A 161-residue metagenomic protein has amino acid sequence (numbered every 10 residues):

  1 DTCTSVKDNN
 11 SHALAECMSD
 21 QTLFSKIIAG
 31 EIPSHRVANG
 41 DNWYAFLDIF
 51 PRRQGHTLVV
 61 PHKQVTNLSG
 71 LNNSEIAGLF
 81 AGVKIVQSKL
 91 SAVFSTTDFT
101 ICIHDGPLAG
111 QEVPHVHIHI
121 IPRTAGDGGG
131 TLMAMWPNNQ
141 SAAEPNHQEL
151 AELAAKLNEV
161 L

Functional and structural regions predicted by a protein language model:
C3-V6, H12-L161: HIT superfamily nucleotide-processing domains
